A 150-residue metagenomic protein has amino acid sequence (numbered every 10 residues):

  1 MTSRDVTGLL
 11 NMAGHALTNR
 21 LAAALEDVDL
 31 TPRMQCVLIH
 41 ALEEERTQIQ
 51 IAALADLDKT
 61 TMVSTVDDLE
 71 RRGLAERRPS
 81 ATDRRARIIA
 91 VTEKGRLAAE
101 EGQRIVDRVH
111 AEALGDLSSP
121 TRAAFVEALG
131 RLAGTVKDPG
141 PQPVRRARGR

Functional and structural regions predicted by a protein language model:
M1, P120-R150: C-terminal regulatory/oligomerization modules of transcriptional regulators
T2, V6, L17, R33-M34 (+2 more regions): N-terminal positioning helix adjacent to the helix-turn-helix/winged-helix DNA-binding module
N11-G14, I39-E43, Q103, G130: Short, locally clustered residues in the helix-turn-helix/winged-helix DNA-binding domain
M12, T47, D83-R85: A conserved beta-turn-beta hairpin within the catalytic core of GNAT-like acetyltransferases that forms part
H15, N19-T61, P141-V144, R150: N-terminal helix-turn-helix DNA-binding core of bacterial DNA-binding proteins
T18, D67-G130, G134: Charged, amphipathic alpha-helical coiled-coil/dimerization segments
